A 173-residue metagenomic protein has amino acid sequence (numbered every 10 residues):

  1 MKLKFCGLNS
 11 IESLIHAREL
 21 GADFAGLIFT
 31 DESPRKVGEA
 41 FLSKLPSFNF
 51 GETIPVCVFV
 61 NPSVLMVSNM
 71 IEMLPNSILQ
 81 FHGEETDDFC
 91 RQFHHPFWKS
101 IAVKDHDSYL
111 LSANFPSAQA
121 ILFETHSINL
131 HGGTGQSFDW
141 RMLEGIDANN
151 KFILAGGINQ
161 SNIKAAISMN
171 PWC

Functional and structural regions predicted by a protein language model:
M1-C173: Conserved N-terminal beta1-alpha1 strand-loop-helix module at the mouth
